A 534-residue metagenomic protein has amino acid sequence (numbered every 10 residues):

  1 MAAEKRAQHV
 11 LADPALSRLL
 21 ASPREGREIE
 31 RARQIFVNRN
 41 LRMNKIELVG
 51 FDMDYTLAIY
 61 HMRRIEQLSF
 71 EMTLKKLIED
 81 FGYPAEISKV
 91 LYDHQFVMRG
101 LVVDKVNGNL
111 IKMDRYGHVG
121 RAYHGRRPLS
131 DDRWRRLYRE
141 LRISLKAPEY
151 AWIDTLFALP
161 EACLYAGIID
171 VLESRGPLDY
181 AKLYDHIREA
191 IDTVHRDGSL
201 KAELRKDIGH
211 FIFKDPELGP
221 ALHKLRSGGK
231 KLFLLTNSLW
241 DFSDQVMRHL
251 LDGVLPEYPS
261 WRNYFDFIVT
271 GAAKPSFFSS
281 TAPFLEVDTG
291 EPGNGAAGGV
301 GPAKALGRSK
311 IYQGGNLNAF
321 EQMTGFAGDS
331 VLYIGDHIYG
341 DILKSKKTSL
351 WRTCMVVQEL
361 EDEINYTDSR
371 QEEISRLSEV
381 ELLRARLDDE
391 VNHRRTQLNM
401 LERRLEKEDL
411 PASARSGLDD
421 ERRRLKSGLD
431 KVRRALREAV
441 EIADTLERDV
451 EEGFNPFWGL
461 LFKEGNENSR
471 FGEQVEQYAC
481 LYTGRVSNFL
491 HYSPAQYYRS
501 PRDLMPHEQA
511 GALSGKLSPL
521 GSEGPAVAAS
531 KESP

Functional and structural regions predicted by a protein language model:
M1-P534: HAD-like aspartate-dependent phosphatase fold
